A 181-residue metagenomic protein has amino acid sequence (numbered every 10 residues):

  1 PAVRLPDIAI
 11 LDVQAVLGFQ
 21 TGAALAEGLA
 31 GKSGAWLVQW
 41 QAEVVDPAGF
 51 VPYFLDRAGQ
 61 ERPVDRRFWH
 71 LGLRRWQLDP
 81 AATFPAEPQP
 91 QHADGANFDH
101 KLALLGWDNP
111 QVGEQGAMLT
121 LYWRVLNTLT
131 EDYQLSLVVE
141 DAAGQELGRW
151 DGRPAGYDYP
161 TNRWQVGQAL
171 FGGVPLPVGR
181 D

Functional and structural regions predicted by a protein language model:
A2-D181: C-terminal luminal/periplasmic domains and tails of membrane-associated envelope-modifying transferases
